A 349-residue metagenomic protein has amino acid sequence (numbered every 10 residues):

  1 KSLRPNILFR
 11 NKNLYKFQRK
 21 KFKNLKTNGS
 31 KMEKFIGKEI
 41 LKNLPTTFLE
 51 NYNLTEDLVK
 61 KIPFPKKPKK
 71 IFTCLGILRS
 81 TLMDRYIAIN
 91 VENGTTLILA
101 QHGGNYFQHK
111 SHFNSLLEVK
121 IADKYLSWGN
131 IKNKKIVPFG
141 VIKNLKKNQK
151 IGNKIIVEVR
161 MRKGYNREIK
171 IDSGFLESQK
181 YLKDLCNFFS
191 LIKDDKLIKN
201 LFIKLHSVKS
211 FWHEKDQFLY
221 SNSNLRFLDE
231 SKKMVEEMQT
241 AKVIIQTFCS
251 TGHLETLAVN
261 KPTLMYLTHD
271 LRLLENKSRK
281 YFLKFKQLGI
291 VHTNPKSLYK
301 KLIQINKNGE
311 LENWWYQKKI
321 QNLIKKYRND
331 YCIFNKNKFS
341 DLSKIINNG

Functional and structural regions predicted by a protein language model:
K1-G349: Catalytic-core helical/loop segments in enzymes performing group transfer/polymerization on anionic/lipid-linked
